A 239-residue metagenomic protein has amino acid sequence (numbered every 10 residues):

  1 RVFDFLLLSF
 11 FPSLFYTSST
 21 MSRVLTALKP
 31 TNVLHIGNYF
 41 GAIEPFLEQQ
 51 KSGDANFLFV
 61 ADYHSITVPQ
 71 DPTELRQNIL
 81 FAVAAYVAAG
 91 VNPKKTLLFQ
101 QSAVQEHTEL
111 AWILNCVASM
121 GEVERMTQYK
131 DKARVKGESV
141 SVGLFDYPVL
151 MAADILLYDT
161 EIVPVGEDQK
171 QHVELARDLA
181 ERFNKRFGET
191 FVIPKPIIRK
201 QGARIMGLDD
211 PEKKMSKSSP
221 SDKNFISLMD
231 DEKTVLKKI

Functional and structural regions predicted by a protein language model:
F3-F5, S9-N32, E48-S52, P93-T96 (+3 more regions): Non-catalytic terminal extensions that flank enzyme cores
S22-A153: N-terminal Rossmann-like or analogous alpha/beta NTP/dinucleotide-binding catalytic cores that position adenine
K130-I239: Active-site cores that bind ATP or allylic diphosphates and position pyrophosphate for catalysis
